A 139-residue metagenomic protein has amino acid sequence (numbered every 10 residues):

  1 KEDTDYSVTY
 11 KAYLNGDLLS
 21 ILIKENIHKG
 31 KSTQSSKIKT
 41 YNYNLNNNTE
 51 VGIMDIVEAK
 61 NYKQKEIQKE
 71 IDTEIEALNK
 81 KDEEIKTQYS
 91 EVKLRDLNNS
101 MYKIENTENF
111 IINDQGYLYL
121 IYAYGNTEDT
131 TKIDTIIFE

Functional and structural regions predicted by a protein language model:
K1-E139: Compositionally biased intrinsically disordered regions enriched in Thr/Gly
